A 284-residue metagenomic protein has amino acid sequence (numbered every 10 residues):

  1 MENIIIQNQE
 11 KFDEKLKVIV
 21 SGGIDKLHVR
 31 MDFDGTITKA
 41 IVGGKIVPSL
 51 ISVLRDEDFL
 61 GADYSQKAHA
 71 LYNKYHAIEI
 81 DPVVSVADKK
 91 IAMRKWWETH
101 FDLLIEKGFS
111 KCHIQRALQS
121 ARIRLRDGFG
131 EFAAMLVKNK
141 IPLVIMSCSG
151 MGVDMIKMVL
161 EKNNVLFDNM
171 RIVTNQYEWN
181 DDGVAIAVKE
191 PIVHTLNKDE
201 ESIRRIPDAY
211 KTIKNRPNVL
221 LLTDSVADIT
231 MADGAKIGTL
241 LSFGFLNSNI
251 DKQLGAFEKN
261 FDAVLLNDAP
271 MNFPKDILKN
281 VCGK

Functional and structural regions predicted by a protein language model:
M1-D181, K259-F261: Alpha-helical substrate-recognition element adjacent to the catalytic core
M1-N3, F12, S120-I145, S149-K284: C-terminal cap/substrate-recognition subdomain and adjoining C-terminal extension of metal-dependent phosphatase-like
